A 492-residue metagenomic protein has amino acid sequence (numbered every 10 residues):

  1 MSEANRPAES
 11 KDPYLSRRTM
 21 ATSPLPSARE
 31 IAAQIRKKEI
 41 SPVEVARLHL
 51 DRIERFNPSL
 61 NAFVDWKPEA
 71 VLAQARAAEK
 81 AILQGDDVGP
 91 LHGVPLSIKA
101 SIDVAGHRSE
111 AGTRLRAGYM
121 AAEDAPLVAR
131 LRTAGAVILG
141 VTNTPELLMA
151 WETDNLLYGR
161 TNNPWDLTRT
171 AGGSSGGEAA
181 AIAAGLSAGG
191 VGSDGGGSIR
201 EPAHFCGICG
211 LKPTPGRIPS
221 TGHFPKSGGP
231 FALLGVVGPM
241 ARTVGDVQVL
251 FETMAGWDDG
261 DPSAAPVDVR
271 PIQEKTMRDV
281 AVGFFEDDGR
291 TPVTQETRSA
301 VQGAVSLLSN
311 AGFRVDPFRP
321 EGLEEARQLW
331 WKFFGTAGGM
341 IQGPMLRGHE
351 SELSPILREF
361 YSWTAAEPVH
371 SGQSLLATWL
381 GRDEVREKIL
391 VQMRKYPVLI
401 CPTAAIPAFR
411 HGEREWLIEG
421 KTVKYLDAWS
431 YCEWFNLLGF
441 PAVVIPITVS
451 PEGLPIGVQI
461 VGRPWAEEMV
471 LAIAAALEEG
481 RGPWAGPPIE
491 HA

Functional and structural regions predicted by a protein language model:
E3, D12-A73, N310-G312, G486-A492: An N-terminal boundary/leader segment
K38, H49, G93, T133 (+5 more regions): Glycine-rich, small-residue loops and helix-cap segments that act as flexible hinges at active-site edges
P42-R47, R76, Q295-R319, Q342-S351 (+2 more regions): Acyltransferase
H49, V71, V247, V282 (+4 more regions): Residue-level signal for inorganic ion chemistry
A81-L156: Acidic/His- and Gly-rich active-site-bordering loop/insert found across diverse amide/peptide-bond hydrolases
L91-A111, E274-F285, F333-L390, P402 (+2 more regions): Short helix-loop capping/hinge segments that flank enzyme active sites or metal/cofactor-binding pockets
E123-M254, N436-G457: Short glycine/serine-rich loop segments
K212-G303, G322, P344, A475 (+1 more regions): A short helix-breaking turn/cap at a secondary-structure junction
